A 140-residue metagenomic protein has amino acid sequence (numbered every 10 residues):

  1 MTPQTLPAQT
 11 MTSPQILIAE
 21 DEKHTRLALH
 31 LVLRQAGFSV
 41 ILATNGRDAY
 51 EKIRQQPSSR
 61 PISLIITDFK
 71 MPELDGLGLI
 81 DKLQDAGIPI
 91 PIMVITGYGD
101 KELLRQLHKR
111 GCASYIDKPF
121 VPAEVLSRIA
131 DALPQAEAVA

Functional and structural regions predicted by a protein language model:
L27-Q35: Charged docking surfaces used in two-component/phosphorelay signaling
G37-T44, K52: Short hydrophobic/Thr-rich beta-strand motif most characteristic of the beta2 strand and flanking loop of CheY-like
N45-D48, D75-G78: Acidic catalytic/metal-coordinating carboxylates
P57-I66: Active-site beta3 strand of CheY-like receiver
M71: Receiver (REC) domain active-site loop signature in two-component systems and cognate sites in sensor histidine kinases
G78, G99-I116: Alpha4 helix (beta4-alpha4-beta5 surface) of REC/receiver domains from two-component response regulators
E102, F120-I129: C-terminal output helix
